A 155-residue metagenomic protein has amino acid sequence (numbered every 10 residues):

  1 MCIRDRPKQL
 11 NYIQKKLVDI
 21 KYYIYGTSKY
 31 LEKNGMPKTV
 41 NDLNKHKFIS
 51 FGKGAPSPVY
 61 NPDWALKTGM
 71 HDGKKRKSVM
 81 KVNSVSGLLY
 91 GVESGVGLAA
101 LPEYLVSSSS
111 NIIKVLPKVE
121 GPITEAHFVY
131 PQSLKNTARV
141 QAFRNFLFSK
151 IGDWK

Functional and structural regions predicted by a protein language model:
M1-D5: Conserved small/polar residues in nucleotide/adenosyl-binding loops
P7-A126, G152-K155: C-terminal regulatory
L89, Y130, R144: A cross-family signal for key residues in well-ordered alpha-helices that form functional helical elements
A126-N136: A bilobed periplasmic-binding-protein/Venus flytrap-type ligand-binding module shared by bacterial periplasmic
K135-S149: Short amphipathic alpha-helical coupling segments at ligand-binding clamshell hinges and other catalytic/signaling
